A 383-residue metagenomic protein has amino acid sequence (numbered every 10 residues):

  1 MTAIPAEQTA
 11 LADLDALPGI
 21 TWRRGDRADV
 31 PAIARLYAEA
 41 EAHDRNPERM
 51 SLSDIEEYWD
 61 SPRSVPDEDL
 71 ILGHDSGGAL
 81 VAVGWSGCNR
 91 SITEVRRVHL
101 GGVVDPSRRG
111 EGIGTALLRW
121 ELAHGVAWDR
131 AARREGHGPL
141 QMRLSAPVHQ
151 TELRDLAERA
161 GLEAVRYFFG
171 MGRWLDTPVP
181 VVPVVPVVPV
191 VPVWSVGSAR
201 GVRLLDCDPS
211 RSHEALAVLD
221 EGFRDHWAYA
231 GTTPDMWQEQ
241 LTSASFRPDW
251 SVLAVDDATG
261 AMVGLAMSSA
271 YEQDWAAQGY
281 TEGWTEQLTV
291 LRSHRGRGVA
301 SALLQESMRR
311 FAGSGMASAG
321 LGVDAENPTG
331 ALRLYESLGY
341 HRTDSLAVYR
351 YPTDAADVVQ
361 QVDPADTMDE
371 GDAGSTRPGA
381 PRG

Functional and structural regions predicted by a protein language model:
M1-D13, C88-I92, R97-A199, A347-Y351: Acyl-donor-binding surface of acyltransferase catalytic domains
T2, S145-P147, A157-P180, Q305-E306 (+1 more regions): Active-site/acyl-donor-binding loops of N-acyltransferases
T2-W59, V184-V188, W194-T232, Q360-G383: Short amphipathic alpha-helix that is part of the acyltransferase structural core
E41-S64, G84-T93, H226-L288: A conserved beta-strand-loop-helix scaffold within acyl/acetyltransferase catalytic domains
L72-D75, V255-D257: Core beta-strand residues in small-molecule sensory/regulatory alpha/beta domains
L72-H74, N89, H99-I113, T285-R295 (+1 more regions): A short, internal acetyl-CoA/4′-phosphopantetheine-binding micro-motif in the GNAT/acyltransferase core
G110-A127, Q287-V290, G296-G313, S318 (+1 more regions): Conserved acetyl-CoA-binding loop-helix of GNAT-fold acetyltransferases
A215, H226-A228, W250, A261-A266 (+6 more regions): Extended hydrophobic-aromatic, low-complexity segments
